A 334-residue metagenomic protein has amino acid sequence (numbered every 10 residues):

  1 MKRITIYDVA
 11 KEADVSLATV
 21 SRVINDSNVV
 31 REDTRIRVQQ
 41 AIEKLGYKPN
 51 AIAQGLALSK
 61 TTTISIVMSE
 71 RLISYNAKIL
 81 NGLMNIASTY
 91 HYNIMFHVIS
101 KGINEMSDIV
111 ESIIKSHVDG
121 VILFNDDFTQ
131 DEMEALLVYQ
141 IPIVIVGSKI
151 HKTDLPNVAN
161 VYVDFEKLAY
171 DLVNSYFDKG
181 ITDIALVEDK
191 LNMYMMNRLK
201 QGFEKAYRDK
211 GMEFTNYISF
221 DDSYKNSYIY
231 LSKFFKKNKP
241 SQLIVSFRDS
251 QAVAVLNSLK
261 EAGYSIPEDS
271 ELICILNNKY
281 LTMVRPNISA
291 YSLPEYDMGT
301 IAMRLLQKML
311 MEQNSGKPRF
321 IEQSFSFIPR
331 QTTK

Functional and structural regions predicted by a protein language model:
M1-T61: N-terminal helix-turn-helix DNA-binding module of bacterial transcription factors
S16, T62, D119, I181-D183 (+1 more regions): Short acidic/polar active-site loop segments enriched in Thr and Asp
L45-V110, H117-G120: Amphipathic helical "hinge" segments at domain boundaries
M68-K78, F96-N104, S148, N160-D171 (+5 more regions): Hinge/beta->alpha junction and helix N-cap segments in small-molecule ligand-binding domains
N104-V118, N226-P240: Short, well-structured alpha-helical segments in soluble
L123-L168, S250, L276-I288: Flexible loop/hinge segments that line or gate small-molecule binding clefts
V158, K233-K334: Flexible loop/turn connectors
T182-D183, F214-N216, I266-L272: Short acidic capping loops at alpha-helix termini that bridge into adjacent secondary structure
